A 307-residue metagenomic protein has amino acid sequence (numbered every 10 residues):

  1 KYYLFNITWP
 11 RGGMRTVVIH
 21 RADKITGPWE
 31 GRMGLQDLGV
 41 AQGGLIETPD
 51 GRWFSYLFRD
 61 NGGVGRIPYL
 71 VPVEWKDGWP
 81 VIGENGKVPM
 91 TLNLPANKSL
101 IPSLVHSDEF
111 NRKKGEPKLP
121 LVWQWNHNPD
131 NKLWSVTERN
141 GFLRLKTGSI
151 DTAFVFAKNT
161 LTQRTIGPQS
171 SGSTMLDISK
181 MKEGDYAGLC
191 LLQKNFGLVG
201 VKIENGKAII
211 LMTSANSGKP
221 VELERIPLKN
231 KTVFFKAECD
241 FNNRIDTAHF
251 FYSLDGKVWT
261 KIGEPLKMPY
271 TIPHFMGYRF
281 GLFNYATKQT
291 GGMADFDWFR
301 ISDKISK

Functional and structural regions predicted by a protein language model:
K1-K307: Carbohydrate-active catalytic/glycan-binding domains of CAZyme proteins, especially the secreted or lumenal ectodomains
